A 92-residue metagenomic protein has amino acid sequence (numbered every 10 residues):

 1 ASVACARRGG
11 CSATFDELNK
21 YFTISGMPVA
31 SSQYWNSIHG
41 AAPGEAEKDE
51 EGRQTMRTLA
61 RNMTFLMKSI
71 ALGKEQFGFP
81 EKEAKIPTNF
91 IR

Functional and structural regions predicted by a protein language model:
A1-Y34: Helix-loop-strand module that forms the ligand-binding subsite of alpha/beta enzymes
P28-R92: Glycine-rich phosphate/pyrophosphate-binding loop and the adjoining helix
